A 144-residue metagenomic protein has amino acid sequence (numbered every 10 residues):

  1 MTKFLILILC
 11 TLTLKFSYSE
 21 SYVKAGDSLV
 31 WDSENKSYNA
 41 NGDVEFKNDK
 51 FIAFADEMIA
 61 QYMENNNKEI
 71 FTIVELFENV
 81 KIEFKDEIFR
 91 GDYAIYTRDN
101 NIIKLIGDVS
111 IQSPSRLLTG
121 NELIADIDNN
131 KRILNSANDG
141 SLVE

Functional and structural regions predicted by a protein language model:
M1-E144: Mature-chain termini and adjacent capping regions
